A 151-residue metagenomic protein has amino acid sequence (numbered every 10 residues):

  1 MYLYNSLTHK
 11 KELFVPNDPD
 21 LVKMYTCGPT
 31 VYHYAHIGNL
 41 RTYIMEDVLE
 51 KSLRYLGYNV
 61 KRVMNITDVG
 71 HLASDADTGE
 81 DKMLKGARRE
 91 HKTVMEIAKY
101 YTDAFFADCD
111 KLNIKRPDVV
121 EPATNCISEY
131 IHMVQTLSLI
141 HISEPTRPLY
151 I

Functional and structural regions predicted by a protein language model:
M1-L139: N-terminal Rossmann-like or analogous alpha/beta NTP/dinucleotide-binding catalytic cores that position adenine
I140-I151: Single conserved hydrophobic/aromatic residue that forms the stacking wall/gate of nucleotide- or nucleobase-binding
